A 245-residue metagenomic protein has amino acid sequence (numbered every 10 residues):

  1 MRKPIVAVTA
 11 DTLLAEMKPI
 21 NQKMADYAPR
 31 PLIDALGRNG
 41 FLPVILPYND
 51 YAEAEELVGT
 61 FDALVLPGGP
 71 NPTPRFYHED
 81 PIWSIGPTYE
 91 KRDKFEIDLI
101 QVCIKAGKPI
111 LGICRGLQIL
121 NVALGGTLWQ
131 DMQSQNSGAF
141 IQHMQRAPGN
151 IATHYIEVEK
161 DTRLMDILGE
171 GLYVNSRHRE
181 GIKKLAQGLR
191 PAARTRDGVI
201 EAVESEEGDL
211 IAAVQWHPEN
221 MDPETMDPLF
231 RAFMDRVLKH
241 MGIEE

Functional and structural regions predicted by a protein language model:
M1-L111, V122, W129, Q133-I167 (+6 more regions): N-terminal beta1-alpha1 cap of cysteine-dependent amidohydrolase-like domains
R115-L117, L124: Active-site loop->helix "elbow" adjoining a glycine-rich segment at hydrolase catalytic centers
I211-W216: Active-site-proximal beta-strand elements of phosphoester/diester hydrolases
